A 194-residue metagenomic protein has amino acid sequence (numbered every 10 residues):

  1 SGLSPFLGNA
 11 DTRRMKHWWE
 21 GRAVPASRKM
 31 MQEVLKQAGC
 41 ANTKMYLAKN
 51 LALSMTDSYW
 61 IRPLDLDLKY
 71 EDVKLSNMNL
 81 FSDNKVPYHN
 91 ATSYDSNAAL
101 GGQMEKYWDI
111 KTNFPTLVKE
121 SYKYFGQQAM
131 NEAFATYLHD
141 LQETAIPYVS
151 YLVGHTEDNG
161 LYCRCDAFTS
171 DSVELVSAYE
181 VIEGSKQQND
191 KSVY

Functional and structural regions predicted by a protein language model:
S1-S82: P-loop NTPase switch module centered on the Walker A-proximal segment
A10, M15, A26, V34 (+1 more regions): Conserved ATP-binding subdomain of kinase catalytic cores across diverse folds
N189-Y194: An alpha-helical support segment within catalytic cores of ATP-dependent transferases
